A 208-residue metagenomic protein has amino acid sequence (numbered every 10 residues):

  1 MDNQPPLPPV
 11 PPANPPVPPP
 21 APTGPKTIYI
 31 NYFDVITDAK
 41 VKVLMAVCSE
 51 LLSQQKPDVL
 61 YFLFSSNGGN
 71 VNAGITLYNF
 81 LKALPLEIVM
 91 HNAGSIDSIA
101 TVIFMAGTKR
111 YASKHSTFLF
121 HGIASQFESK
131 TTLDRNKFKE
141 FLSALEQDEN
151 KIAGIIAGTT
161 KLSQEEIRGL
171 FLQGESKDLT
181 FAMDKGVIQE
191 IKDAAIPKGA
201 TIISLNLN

Functional and structural regions predicted by a protein language model:
M1-N208: N-terminal organellar transit peptides
